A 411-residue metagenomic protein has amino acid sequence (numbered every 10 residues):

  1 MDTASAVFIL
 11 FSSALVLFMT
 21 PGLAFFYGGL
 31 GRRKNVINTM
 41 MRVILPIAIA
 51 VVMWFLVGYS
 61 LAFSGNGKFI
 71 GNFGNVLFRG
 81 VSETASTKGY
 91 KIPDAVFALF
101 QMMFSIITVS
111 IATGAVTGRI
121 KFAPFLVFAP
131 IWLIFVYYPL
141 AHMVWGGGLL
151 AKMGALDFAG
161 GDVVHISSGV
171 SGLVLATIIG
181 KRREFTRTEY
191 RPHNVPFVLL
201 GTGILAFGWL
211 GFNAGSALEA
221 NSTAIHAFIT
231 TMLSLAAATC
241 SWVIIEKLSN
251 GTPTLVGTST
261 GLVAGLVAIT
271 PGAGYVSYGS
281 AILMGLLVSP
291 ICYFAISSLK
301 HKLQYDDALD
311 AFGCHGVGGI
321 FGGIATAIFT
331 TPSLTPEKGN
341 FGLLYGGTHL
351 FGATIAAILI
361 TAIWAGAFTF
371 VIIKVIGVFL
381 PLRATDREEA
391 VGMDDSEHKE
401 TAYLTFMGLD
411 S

Functional and structural regions predicted by a protein language model:
M1-S411: Glycine- and aromatic-enriched membrane alpha-helices
